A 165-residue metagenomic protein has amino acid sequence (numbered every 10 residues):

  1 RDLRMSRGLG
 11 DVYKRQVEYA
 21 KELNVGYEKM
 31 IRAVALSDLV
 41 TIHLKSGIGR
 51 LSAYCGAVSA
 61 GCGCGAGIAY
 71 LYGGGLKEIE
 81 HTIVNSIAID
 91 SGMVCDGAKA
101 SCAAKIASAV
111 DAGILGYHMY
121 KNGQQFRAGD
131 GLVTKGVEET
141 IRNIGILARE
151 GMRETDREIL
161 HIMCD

Functional and structural regions predicted by a protein language model:
D2, L23, R50-L51, K99: Residues at structural and domain junctions
D2-Y13: Single conserved hydrophobic/aromatic residue that forms the stacking wall/gate of nucleotide- or nucleobase-binding
R7, A53-V58, K105, G136 (+1 more regions): Secondary-structure capping and boundary motifs in well-ordered enzyme cores
G10-D11, A57-C62, V110: Short alpha-helical patches at coil-to-helix transitions and adjacent helical residues in well-structured domains
Y13-Q16, D38, I87, I114: Conserved protein kinase catalytic domain
K14-E22, G63-G73, L115-M119: Short glycine/serine- and small hydrophobic-enriched flexible loop segments
N24-A66, Y72-G92: Phosphate/pyrophosphate-binding betaalpha-module
L71-D165: Functionally critical mobile loop/hinge segments
